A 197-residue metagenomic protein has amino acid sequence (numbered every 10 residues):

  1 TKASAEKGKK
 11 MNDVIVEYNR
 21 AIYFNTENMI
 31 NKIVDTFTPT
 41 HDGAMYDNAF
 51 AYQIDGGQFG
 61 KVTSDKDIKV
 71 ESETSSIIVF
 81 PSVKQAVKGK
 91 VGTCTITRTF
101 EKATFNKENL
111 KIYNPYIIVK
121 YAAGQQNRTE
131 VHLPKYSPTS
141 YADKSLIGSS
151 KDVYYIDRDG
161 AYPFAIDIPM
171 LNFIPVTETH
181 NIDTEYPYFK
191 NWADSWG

Functional and structural regions predicted by a protein language model:
T1-G197: Extracellular distal adhesion/interaction modules in secreted or cell-surface proteins
